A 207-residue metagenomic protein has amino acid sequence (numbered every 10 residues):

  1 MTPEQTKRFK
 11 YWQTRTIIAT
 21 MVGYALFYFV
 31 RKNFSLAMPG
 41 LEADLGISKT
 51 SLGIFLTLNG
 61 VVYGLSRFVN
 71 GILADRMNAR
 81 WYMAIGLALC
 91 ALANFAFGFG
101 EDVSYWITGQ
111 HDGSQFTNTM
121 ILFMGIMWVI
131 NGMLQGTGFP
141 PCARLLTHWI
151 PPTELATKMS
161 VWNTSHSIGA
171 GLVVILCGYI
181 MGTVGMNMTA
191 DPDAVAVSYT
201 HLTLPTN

Functional and structural regions predicted by a protein language model:
T16-P39: Extracytoplasmic
K32, G60-F68, G171: Residue-level signature of mid-helix packing/kink "hotspots" within the transmembrane helices of 12-pass Major
A88-F116: C-terminal ends and interior cores of transmembrane alpha-helices in multi-pass membrane transporters/permeases
T108-G136: Hydrophobic core of transmembrane alpha-helices in multi-pass small-molecule transporters, especially MFS/SLC-type
M127-T164: Cytoplasmic helix-loop-helix junction between adjacent transmembrane helices in 12-TM secondary transporters
S160-I175, M181: Glycine-rich segments within core transmembrane alpha-helices of 12-TM secondary carriers
T200-T206: Conserved small/polar residues in nucleotide/adenosyl-binding loops
